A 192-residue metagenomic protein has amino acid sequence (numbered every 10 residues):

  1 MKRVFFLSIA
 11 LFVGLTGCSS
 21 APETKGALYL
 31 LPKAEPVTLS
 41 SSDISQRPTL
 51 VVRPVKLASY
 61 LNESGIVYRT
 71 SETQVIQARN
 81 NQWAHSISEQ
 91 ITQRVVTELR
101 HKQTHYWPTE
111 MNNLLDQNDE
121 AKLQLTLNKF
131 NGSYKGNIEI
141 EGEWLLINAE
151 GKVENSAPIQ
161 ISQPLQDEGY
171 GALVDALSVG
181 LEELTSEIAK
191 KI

Functional and structural regions predicted by a protein language model:
M1-F6: Bacterial N-terminal signal peptides that target proteins for export
G14-G17: C-terminal motif of bacterial Sec signal peptides marking the signal peptidase cleavage site
S19, E23-S40, L165-I192: C-terminal/domain-edge helix-coil "capping" segments
S20-V37, T97, K102-E150: Surface-exposed short loop/turn segments
R47-L115: N-terminal segment of the mature soluble domain
T49-P54, V67, K122-T126, E139-E143 (+1 more regions): Soluble periplasmic/extracytoplasmic beta-strand elements of cell-envelope proteins
Q74-Q82, E150-E183: Short secondary-structure boundary motifs at beta->alpha junctions and helix caps
